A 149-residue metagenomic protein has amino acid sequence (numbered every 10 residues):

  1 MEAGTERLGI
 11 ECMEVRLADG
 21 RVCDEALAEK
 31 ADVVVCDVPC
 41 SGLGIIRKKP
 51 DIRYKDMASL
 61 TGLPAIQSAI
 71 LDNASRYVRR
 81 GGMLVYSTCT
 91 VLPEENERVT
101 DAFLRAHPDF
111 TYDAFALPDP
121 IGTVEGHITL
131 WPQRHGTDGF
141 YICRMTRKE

Functional and structural regions predicted by a protein language model:
M1-E149: S-adenosylmethionine
